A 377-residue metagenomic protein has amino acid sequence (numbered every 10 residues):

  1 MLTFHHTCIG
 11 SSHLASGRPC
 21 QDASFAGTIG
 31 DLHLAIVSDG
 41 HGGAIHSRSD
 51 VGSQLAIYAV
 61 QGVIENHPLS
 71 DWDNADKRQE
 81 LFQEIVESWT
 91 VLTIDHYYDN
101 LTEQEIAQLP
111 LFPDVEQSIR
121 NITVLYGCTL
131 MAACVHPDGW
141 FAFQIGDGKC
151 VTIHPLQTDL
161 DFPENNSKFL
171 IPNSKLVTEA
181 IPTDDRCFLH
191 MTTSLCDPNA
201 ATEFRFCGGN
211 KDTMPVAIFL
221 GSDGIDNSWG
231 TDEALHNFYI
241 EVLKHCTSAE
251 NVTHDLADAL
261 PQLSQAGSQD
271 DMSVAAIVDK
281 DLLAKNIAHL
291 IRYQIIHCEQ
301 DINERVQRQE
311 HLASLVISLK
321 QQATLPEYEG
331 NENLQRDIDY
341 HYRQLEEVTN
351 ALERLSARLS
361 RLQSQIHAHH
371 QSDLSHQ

Functional and structural regions predicted by a protein language model:
M1-E65, G148, D197-G208, S268-A275: N-terminal entry segment of metal-dependent catalytic domains or homologous docking segments
F4-R18, E103-T123, G127, T152-T213 (+1 more regions): PP2C/PPM family metal-dependent serine/threonine protein phosphatase catalytic domain, recognizing the conserved
A23-A26, C128-V135, W140-Q144, K149-H154 (+1 more regions): Short beta-strand scaffold segments in enzyme catalytic cores
D31-H33, D138-F141, P215-A217: Conserved catalytic motifs of the protein kinase core domain
A35-D39, F143-I145, F219-G221: Short hydrophobic beta-strand that contains or immediately precedes a catalytic carboxylate
Y58-L101, L170, F238-P261: Helix-loop-helix
I94, D99-E116, N165-L170, V316-D339 (+1 more regions): Flexible coil/linker segments and helix-coil junctions enriched in charged and small residues
T192-Q377: C-terminal catalytic subdomain
